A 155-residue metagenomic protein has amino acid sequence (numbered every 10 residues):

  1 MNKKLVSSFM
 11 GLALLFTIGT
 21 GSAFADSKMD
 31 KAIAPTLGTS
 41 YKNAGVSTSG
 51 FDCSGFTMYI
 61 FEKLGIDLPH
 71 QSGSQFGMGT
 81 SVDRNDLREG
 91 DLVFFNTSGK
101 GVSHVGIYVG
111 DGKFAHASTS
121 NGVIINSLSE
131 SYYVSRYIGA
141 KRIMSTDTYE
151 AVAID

Functional and structural regions predicted by a protein language model:
M1-A25: Sec-dependent N-terminal signal peptides of Gram-positive bacterial secreted proteins and lipoproteins
G11, D30, T57: Generic structural marker for isolated residues within well-ordered, non-membrane alpha-helices of soluble domains
A23-K31, T36-T39, N43, I66 (+1 more regions): Aromatic- and glycine-rich peptidoglycan recognition patches
P35-E89: Catalytic cysteine-centered active-site loop
F56, G106, A140: Short hydrophobic/aromatic patches on the structural cores and recognition surfaces of FHA
I66-I124: ...with weaker cross-activation on analogous glycine-rich loops/strands in unrelated enzymes
